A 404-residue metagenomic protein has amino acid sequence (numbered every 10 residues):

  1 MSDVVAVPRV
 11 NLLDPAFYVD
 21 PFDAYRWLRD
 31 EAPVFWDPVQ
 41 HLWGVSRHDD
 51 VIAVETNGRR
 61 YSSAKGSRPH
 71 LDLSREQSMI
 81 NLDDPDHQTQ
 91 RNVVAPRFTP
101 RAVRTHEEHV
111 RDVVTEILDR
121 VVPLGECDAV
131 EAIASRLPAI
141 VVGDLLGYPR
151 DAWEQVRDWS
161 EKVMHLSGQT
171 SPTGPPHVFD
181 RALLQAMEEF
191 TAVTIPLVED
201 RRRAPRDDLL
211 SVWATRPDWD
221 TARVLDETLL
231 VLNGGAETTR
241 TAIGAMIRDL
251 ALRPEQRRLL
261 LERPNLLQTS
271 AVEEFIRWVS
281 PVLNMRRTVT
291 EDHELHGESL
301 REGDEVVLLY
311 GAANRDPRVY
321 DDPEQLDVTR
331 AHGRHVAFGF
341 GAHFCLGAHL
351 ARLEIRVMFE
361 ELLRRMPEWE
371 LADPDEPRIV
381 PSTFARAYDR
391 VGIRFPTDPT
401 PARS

Functional and structural regions predicted by a protein language model:
M1-S404: Cytochrome P450
